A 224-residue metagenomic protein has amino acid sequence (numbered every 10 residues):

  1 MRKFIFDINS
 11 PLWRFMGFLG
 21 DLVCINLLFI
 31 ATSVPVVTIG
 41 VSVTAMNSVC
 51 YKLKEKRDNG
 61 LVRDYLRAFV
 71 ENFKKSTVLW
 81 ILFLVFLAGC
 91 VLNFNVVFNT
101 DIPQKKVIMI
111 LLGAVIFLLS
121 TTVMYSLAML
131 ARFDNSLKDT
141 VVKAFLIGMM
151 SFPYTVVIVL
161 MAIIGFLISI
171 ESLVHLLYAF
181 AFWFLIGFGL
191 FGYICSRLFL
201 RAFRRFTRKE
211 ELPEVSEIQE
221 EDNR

Functional and structural regions predicted by a protein language model:
M1-L112, L119-Y125, M129-R224: Helix-coil boundary and N-terminal low-complexity module in membrane systems
